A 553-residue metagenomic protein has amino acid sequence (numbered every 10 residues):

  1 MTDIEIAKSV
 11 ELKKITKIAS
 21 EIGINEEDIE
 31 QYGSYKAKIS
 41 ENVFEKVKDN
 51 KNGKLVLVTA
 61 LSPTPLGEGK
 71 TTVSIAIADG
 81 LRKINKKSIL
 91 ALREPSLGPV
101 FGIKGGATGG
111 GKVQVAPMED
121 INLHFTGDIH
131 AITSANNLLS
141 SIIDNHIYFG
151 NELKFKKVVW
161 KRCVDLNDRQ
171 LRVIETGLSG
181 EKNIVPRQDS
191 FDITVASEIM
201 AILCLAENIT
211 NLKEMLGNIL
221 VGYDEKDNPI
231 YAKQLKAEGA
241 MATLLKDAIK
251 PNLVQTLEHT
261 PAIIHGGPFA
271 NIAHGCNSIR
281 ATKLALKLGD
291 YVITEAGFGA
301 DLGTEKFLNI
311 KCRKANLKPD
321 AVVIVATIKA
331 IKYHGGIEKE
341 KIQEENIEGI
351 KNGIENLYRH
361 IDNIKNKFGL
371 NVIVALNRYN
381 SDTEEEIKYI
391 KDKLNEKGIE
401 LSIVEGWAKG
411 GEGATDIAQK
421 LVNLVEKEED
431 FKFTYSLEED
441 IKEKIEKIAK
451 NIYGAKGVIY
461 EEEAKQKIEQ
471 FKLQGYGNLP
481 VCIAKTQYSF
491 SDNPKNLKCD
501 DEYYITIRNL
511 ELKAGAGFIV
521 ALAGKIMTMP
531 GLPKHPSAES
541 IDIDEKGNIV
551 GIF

Functional and structural regions predicted by a protein language model:
M1-F553: Flexible phosphate-sensing "switch/lid" loops adjacent to ATP/NTP-binding sites across phosphate-transfer
